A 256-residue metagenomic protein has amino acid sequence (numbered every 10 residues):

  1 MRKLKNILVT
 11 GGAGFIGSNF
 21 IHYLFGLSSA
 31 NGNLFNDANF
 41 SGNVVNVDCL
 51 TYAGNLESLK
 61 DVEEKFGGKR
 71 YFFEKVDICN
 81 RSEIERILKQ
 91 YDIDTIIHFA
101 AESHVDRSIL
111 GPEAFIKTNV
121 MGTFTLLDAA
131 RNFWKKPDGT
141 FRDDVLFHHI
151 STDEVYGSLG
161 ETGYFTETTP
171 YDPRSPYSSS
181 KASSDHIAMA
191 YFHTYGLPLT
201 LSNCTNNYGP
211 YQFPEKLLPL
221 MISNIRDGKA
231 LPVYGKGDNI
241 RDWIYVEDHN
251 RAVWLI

Functional and structural regions predicted by a protein language model:
M1-N207, E247: N-terminal Rossmann-like NAD(P)+-binding domain of SDR-like oxidoreductases, especially those catalyzing
G139, P232-G235: Short, hydrophobic secondary-structure boundary micro-motifs
G163, P214-I222: A glycine/serine/threonine-rich, flexible loop-to-helix segment that serves as the NAD(P) cofactor-binding "lid"
R174, T205-E215, G235-E247: Glycine-rich "substrate-gating" loop/helix at the edge of Rossmann-like oxidoreductase active sites
H193, P219-L231, R241-I256: Alpha-helical substrate-binding/gating segment
